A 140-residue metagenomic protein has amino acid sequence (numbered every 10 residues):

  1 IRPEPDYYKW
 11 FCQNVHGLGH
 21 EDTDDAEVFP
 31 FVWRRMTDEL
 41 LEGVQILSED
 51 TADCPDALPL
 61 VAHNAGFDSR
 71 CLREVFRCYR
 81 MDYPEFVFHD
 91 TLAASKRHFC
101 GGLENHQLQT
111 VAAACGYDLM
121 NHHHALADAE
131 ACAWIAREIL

Functional and structural regions predicted by a protein language model:
I1-R73, E85, N105, Q109-Y117 (+1 more regions): Conserved non-catalytic scaffold segment of RNase H-like nuclease domains
V44-S48, R80, L140: Secondary-structure transition/hinge residues
E74-C78, R137: Short, well-ordered alpha-helices that flank and scaffold nucleotide-derived cofactor binding pockets
C78-P84: Short helix-capping segments at alpha-helix termini
H89-E104: Short alpha-helix plus adjacent loop in nuclease-associated cores
A114, A133-L140: Acidic two-metal-ion nuclease catalytic site recognized across multiple nuclease folds, prominently DnaQ/RNase D-T
D128: Conserved catalytic/binding loops enriched for acidic/polar residues
